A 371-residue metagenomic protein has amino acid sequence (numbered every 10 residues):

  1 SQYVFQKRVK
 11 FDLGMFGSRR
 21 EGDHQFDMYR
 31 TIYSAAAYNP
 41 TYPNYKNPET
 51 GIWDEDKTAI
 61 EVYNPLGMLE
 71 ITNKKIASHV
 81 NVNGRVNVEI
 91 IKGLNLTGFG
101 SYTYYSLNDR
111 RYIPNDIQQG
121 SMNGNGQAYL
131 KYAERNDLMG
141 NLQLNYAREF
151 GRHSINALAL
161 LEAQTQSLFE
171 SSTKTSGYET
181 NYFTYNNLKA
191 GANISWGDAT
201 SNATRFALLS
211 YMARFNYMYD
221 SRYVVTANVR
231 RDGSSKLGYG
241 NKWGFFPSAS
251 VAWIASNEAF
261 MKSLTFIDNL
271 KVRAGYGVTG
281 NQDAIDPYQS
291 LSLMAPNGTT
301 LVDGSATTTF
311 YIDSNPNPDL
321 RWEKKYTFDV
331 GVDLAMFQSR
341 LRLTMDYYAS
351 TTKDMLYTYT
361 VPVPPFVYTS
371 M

Functional and structural regions predicted by a protein language model:
Y3-V9, L13-R19, Q25-D27, D54-I113 (+1 more regions): Extracellular/periplasmic, surface-exposed regions of secreted and cell-surface proteins
T31-P65: Acidic, glycine-rich flexible loop segments
Q119-G120: N-terminal, polar/charged subdomain of small-to-medium soluble alpha/beta proteins
